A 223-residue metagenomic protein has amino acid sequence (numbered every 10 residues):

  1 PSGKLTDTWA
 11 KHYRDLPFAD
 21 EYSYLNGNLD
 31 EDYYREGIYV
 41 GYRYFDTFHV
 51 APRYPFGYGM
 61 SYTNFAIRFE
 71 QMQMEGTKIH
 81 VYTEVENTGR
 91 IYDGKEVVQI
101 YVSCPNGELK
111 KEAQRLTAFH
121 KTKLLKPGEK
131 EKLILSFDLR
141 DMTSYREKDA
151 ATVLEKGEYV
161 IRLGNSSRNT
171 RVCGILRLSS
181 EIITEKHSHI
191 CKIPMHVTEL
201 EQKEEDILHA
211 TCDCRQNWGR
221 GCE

Functional and structural regions predicted by a protein language model:
P1-K95, Y101-S103, K156, V160-G164 (+2 more regions): Secreted, periplasmic, or luminal enzymes acting at the cell surface/secretory milieu
F45, K132, R168: Short, electropositive, low-hydrophobicity segments enriched in small/polar residues
T88-R90, P105-G107, R140-M142, S166-R168: Short coil/turn motifs at secondary-structure junctions
Y92-I100, E112, Y145-K148: Short, hydrophobic/aromatic beta-strand segments
E108-E147: Intrinsically disordered, low-complexity Pro/Gly/Ser/Thr-rich segments with frequent PxxP/GP/PP motifs and embedded
S136-S167: Short, surface-exposed ligand- or partner-binding patches at beta-edge/loop junctions that are enriched in aromatics
N169-G174: Extracellular and select intracellular beta-sandwich modules with Ser/Thr-enriched, small-residue motifs on
E201-E223: Conserved, compact domain cores that house catalytic/ligand-binding motifs in diverse enzymes and effector modules
